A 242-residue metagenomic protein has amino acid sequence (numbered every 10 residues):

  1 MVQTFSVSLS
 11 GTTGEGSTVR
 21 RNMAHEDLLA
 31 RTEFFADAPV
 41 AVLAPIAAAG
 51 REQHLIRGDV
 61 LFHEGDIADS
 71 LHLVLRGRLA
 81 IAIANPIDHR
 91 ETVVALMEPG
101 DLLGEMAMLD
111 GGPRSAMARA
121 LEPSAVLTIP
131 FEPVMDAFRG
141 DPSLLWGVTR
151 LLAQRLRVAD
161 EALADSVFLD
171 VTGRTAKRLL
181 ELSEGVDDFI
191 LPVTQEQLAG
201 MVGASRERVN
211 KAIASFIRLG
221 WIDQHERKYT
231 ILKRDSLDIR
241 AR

Functional and structural regions predicted by a protein language model:
V2-R57, A107-L109: Cyclic nucleotide-binding regulatory module and flanking cytosolic helices
F34, R57-E122: Cyclic nucleotide-binding regulatory domains
V40, R76, P99, P123 (+6 more regions): ATP/adenylate-binding site constellation spanning eukaryotic-like Ser/Thr protein kinases, ABC-transporter
V42, V93-R150, R157: Cyclic-nucleotide recognition modules
A47, L75, L180-E184: Short, locally clustered residues in the helix-turn-helix/winged-helix DNA-binding domain
L71, L96, T128, P192 (+1 more regions): Short aromatic/basic micro-patch
A159-V171: Short, Lys/Arg-enriched, Trp-marked, Pro/Gly-tolerant hinge/linker segments that flank
L169-R174, L179-R242: Phosphate-/nucleic-acid-contacting segments
